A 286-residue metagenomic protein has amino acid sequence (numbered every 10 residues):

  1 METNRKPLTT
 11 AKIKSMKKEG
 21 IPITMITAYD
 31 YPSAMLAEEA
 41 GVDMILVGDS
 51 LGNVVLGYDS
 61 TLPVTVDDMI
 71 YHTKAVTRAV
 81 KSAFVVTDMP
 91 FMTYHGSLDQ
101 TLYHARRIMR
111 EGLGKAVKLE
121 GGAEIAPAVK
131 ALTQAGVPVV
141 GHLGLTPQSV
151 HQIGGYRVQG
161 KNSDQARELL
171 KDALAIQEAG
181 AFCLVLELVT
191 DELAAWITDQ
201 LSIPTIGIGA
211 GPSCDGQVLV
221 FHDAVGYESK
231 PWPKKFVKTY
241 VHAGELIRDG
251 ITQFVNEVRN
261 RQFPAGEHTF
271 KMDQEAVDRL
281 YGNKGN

Functional and structural regions predicted by a protein language model:
E2-Q274, D278-N286: Alpha/beta enzyme core
